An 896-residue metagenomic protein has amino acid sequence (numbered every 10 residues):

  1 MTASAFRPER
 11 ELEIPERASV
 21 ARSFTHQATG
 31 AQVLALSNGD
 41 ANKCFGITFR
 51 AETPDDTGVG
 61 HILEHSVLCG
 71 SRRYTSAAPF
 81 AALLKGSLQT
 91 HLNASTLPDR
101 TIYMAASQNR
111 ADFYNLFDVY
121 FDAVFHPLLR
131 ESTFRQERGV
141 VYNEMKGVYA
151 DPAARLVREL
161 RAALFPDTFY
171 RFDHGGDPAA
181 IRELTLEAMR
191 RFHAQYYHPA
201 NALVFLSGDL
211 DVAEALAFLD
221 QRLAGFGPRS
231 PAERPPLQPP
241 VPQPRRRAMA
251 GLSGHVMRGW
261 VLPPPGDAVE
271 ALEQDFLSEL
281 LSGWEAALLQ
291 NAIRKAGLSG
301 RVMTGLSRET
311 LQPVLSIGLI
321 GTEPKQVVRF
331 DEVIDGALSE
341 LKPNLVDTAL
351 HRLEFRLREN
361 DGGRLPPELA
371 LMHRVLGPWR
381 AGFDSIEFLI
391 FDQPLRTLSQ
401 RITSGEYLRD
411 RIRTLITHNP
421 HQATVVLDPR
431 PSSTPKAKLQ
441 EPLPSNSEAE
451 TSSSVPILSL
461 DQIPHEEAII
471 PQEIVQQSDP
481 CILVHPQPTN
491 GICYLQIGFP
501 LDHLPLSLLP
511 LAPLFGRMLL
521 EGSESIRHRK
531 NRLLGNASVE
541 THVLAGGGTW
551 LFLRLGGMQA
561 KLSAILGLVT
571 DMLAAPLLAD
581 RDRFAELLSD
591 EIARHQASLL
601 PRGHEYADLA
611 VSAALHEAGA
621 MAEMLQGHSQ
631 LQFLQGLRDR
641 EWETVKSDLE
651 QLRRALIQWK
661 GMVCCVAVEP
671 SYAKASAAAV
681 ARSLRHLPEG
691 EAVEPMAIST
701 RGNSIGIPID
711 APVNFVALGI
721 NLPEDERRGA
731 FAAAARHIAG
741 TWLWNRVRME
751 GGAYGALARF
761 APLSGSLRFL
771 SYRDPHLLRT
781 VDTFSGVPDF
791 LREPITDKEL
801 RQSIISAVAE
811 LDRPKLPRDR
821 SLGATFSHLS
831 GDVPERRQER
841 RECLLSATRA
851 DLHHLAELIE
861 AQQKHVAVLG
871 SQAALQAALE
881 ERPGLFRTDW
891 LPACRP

Functional and structural regions predicted by a protein language model:
M1-C44: Non-catalytic terminal extensions that flank enzyme cores
L34-G39, G46-T48, P231-L288, L365-D384 (+6 more regions): His/Glu-based metal-binding/catalytic segments typifying zinc-dependent metallopeptidases
N42-E52, G58-G60, A78-A123, R155-A179 (+10 more regions): M16 family metallopeptidases and their MPP-like homologs
S66-S76, G522-S525: Catalytic Zn2+-binding segment of zinc metalloproteases
S132, R138-N201, F205-G208, V212-L219 (+1 more regions): Hydrophobic, small-residue-rich alpha-helical packing segments that form membrane-like cores
R190-H193, L289, M303-S307, R396-L398 (+11 more regions): Generic recognition of flexible, low-complexity loop/linker segments
R190-R222, V645-A681, K864: Non-catalytic, conformational "gating/processing" segments within enzyme and secreted inhibitor domains
V425-P442: Terminal amphipathic helices with adjacent charged low-complexity linkers/tails
